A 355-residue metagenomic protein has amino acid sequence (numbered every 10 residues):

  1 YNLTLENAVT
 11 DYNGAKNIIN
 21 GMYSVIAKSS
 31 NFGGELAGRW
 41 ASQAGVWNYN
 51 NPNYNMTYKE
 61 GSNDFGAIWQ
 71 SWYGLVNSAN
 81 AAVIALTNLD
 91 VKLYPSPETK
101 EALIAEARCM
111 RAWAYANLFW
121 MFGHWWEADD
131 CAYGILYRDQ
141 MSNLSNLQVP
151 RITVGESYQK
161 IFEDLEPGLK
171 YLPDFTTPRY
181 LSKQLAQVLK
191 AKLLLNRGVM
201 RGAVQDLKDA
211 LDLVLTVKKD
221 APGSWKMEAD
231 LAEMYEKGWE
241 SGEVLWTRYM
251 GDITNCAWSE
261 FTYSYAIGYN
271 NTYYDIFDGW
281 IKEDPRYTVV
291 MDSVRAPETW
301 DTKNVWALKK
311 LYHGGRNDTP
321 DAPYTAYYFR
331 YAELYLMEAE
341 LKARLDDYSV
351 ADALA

Functional and structural regions predicted by a protein language model:
Y1-G38, I267-Y269, I281, D352-A355: Membrane-proximal, proline-rich intrinsically disordered regions
N17, Q43, V204-Y331: Hydrophobic-face positions in mid-chain alpha helices that act as interaction patches
I26, F119, L165-L172, V214-K226: Long, well-ordered core segments of solenoidal/helical folds
N50-F122, I152, L165-T176, G315 (+3 more regions): Conserved, well-structured interaction surfaces
V76-A79, Y158, L165, L207 (+2 more regions): Inward-facing hydrophobic residues that define packing positions of alpha-helical scaffold repeats
M121-Q159, M200-K208: Short coil/linker segments at helix-helix boundaries
L172-L211, L215-V217: Aromatic- and glycine-enriched pocket-lining scaffold segments that form the walls of small-molecule binding clefts
